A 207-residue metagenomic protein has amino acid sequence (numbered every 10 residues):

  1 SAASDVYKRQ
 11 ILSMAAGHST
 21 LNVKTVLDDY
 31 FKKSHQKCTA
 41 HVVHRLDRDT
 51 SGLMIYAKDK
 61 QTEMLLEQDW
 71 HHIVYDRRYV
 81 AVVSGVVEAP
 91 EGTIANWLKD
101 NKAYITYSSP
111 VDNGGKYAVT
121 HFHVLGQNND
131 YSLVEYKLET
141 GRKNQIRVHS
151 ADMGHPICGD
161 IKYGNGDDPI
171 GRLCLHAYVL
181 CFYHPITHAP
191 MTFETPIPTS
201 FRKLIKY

Functional and structural regions predicted by a protein language model:
S1-Y104, C174, T199-I205: RNA pseudouridine synthases
S4-D5, S132-V134: Generic recognition of long tandem-repeat/solenoid scaffolds
S13, G52, S84, S108 (+3 more regions): Residues at structural and domain junctions
S13-M14, A57, S108-S109, V134 (+1 more regions): Thr-Gly-centered strand-to-loop micro-motif
T39, P110, I161: A short, aromatic/hydrophobic, helix- or strand-capping loop or linear motif that either lines the entrance/gate
H41-V42, Y107, G164-N165: Glycine-anchored helix-breaking recognition loops at helix->coil/strand junctions
I105-N113: Short aromatic-glycine motifs in intrinsically disordered, low-complexity regions
N113-V119, V124-N129, L133, E139 (+1 more regions): Pseudouridine synthases involved in rRNA/tRNA modification
